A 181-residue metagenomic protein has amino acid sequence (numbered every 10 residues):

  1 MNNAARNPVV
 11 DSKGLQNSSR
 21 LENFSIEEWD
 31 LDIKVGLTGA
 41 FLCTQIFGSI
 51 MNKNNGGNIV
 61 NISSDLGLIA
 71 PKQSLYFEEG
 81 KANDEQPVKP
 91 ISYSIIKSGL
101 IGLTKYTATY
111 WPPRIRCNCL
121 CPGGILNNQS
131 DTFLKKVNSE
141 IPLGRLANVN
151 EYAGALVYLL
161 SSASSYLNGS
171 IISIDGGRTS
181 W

Functional and structural regions predicted by a protein language model:
N3-N17, G177: Conserved NAD(P)H cofactor-binding loop of Rossmann-fold oxidoreductase domains
R6-N7, S18, E22-I26, V60-G99 (+2 more regions): Catalytic loop of short-chain dehydrogenase/reductase
S18, E78-K81, V157, N168-W181: Short C-terminal tail/terminal secondary-structure segment of NAD(P)H-dependent dehydrogenase/reductase domains
T44-Q45, K105: A short, exposed helix-loop element centered on a Lys and neighboring polar residues
S49, A108-P113, S165: Alpha-helical segment proximal to the catalytic Tyr-Lys
G56, P112-R116, L167-G169: Short, small/polar-rich loop/turn modules that mediate ligand/substrate recognition or access, typified
I141-Y152, A163: A conserved structural motif in NAD(P)-dependent oxidoreductases
